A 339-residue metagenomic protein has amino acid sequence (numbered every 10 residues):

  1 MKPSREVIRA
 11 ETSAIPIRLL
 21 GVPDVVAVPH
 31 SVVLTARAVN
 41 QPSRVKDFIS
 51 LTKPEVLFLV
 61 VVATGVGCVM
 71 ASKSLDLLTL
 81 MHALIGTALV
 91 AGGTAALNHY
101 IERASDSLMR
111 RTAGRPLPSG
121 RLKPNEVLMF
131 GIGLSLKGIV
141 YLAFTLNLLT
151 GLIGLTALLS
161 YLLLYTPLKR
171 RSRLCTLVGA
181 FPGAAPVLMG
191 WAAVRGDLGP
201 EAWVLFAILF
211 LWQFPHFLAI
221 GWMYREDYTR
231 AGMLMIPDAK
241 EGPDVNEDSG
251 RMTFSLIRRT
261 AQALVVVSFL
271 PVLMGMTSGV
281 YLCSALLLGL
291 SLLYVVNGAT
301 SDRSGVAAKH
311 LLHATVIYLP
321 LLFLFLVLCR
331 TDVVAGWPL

Functional and structural regions predicted by a protein language model:
M1-K46, A335-L339: Transit-peptide-like, low-complexity N-terminal presequences and other terminal intrinsically disordered regions
S31-Q41, I101-L122, L218-R251: Cytosolic, membrane-interface loops and tails of multi-pass inner-membrane proteins
V62-G65, P116, V178-V194, L312-F325: Small-residue-rich segments of transmembrane alpha-helices in multi-pass membrane proteins, especially helix faces
V62-R103, R111, S135, I139 (+2 more regions): Membrane-embedded alpha-helical segments that form the functional core of polytopic membrane enzymes, especially those
R111-L152, P243-V272: Multi-pass membrane catalytic core of lipid/isoprenoid biosynthesis enzymes
P124, L128-V194: Intramembrane alpha-helical segments
L293-L321: Interfacial loop-to-transmembrane junctions
L324-L339: Juxtamembrane boundary at the C-terminal end of a transmembrane helix
